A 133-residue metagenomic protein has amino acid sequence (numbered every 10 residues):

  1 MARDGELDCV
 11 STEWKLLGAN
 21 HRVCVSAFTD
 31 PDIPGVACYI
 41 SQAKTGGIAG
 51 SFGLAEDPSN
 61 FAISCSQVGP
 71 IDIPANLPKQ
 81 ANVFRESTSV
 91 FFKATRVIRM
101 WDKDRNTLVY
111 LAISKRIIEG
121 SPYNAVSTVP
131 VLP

Functional and structural regions predicted by a protein language model:
R3-G47: N-terminal export/targeting and maturation segments
V23-A27, C38, R99, T107-A112: Broad, structure-driven detector of short, well-ordered beta-strand segments within folded domains
F28-D30, A43, V68-P70, K115-R116: Generic structural motif
G35-K103: Mature extracytoplasmic domains of secretory-pathway proteins
D104-P133: C-terminal partner/receptor-binding element of secreted or periplasmic proteins
